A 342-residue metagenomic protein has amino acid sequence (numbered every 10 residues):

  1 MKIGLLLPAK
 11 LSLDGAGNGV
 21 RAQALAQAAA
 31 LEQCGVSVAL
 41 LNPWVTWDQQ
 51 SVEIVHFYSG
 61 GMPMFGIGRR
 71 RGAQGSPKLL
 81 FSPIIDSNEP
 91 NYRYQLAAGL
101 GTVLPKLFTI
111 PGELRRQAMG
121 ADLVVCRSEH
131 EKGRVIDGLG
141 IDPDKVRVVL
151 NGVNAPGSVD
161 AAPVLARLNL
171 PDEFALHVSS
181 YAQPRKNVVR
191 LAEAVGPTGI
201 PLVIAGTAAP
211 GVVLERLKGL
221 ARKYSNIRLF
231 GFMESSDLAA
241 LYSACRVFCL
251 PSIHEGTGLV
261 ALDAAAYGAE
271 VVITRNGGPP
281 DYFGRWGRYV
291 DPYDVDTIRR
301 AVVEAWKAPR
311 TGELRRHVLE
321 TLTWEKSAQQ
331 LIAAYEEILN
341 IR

Functional and structural regions predicted by a protein language model:
V103-V124: Membrane-proximal helix-turn-helix segments that form the acceptor-binding/catalytic region of lipid-linked
H130, G152: Carbohydrate-associated surface elements
V153, V178, P201-R216, L229-G231: Glycosyltransferase donor-sugar binding loop
A166-K186, A192-P197, V203: Conserved donor-binding/catalytic core segment of Leloir-type glycosyltransferases
F232-M233, A240-C245: Short alpha-helical donor nucleotide-sugar binding micro-motif in glycosyltransferases
I253: Aromatic "clamp/platform" in nucleotide-sugar-dependent glycosyltransferases that forms part of the donor/acceptor
A261, E270-I273: Short hydrophobic beta-strand element within catalytic cores of glycosyltransferases and related nucleotide-activated
G287-V295, V303-P309: Conserved acidic donor-binding segment of nucleotide-sugar-dependent glycosyltransferases
